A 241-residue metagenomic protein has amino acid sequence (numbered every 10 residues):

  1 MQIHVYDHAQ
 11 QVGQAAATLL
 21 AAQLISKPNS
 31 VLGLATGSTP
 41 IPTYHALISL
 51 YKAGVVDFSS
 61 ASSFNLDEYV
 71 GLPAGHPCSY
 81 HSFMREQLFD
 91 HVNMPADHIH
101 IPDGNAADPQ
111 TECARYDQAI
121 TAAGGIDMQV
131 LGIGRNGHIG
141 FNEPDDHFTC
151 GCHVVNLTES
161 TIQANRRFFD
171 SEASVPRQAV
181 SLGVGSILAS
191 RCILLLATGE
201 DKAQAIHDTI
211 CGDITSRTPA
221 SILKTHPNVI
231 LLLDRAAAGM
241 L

Functional and structural regions predicted by a protein language model:
M1-L32, A237: N-terminal glycine-/serine-/threonine-rich phosphate-binding loop
S26-K52: Glycine-rich N-terminal segment of FAD-binding domains in flavoprotein oxidoreductases, spanning the beta-loop-helix
L34-T39, L131-R135, T198: Glycine-rich beta-strand-to-loop/alpha-helix junction loops that act as flexible
A46-D57, Y80-S82, P144-H153, G212-I214: A glycine- and small-aliphatic-rich helix-loop capping segment at beta-alpha/alpha-beta transitions that lines
V56-M128: Ligand-binding beta-strand-loop-alpha-helix segment within the catalytic cores of soluble metabolic enzymes
G124-T149: Glycine-rich phosphate-binding loop
G140-V184: Class I SAM-dependent methyltransferase SAM-binding "motif I" and its flanking Rossmann-like core
G185, A189-L241: ATP/nucleoside-binding phosphotransfer catalytic cores, i.e., glycine-rich phosphate-binding loops
